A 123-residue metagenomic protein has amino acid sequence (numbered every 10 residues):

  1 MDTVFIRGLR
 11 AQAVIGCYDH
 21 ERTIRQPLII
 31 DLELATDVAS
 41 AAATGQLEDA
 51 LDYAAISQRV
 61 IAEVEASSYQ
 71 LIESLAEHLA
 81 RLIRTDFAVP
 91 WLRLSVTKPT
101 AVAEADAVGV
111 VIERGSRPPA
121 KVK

Functional and structural regions predicted by a protein language model:
M1-K123: N-terminal, polar/charged subdomain of small-to-medium soluble alpha/beta proteins
